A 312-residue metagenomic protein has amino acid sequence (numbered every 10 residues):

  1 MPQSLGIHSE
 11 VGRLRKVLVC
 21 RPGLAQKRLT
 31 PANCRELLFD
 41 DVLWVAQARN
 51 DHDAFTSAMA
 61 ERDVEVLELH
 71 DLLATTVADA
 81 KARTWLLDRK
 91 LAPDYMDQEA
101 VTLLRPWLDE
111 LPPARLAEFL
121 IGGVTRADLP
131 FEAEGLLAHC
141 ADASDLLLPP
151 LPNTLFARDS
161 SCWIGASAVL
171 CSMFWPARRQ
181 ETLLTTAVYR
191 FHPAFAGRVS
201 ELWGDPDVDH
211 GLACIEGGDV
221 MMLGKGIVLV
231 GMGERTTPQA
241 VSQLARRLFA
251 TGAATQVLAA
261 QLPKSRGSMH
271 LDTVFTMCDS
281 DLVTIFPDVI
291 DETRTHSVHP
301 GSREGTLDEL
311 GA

Functional and structural regions predicted by a protein language model:
M1-A312: The feature marks the mature, well-folded catalytic cores of soluble enzymes
